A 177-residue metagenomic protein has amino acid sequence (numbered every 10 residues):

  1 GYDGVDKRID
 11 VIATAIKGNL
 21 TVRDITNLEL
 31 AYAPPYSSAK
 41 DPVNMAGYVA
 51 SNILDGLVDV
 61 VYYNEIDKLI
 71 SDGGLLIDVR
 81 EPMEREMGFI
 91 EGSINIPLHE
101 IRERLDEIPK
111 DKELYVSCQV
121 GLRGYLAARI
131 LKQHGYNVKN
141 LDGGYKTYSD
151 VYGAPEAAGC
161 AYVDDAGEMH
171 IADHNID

Functional and structural regions predicted by a protein language model:
G1, V79-R80: Fold-independent oxyanion-binding glycine-rich loops and adjacent beta-strand/coil segments at enzyme active sites
G1, Y115-V116: A generic structural signal for short
G1-I25: C-terminal catalytic lobe of FAD-dependent flavoproteins
D24-P34, S38-N64, L69-L75, P82-E113 (+1 more regions): Rhodanese-like catalytic fold shared by cysteine-dependent sulfurtransferases and DSP/PTP-type phosphatases
